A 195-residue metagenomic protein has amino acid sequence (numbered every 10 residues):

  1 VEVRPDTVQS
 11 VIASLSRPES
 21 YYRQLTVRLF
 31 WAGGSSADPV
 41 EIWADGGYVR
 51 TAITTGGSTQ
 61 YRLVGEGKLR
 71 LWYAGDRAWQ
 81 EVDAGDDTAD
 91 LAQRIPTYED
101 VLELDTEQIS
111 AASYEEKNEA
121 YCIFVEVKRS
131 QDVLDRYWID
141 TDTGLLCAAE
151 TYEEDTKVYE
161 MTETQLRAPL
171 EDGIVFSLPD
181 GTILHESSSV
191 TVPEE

Functional and structural regions predicted by a protein language model:
V1-Y48, S113, L178-E195: N-terminal leader/targeting segments and the immediate start of mature chains
V3-T7, S16, G65-V133, D172-I174 (+1 more regions): Flexible, processing/modification-adjacent segments and terminal tails in exported/periplasmic/extracellular proteins
I12-S16, E41-W43, T51, T59-L63 (+3 more regions): Short linear motifs in intrinsically disordered
T26, S35-S36, D45-G46, I53-G56 (+3 more regions): Short secondary-structure boundary micro-motifs
V27, V49, A78, G85 (+3 more regions): A generic structural signal for solvent-exposed, polar alpha-helical segments
D38-R94, A148-T162: An acidic-aromatic
R50-Q60, R70, E115-V192: Gly/Pro-enriched, hydrophobic low-complexity segments that function as extracytoplasmic propeptides/linkers
